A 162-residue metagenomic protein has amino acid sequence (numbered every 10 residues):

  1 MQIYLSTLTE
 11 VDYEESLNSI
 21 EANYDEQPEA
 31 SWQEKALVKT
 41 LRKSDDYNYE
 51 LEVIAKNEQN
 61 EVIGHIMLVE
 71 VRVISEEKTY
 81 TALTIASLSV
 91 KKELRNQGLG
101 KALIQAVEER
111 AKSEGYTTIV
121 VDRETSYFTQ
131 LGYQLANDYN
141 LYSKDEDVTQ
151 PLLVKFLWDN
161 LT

Functional and structural regions predicted by a protein language model:
Q2-S16: A short beta-loop-alpha structural element at the N-terminal edge of CoA-dependent acyl/N-acetyltransferase catalytic
I20, Y24-E58, V62-H65, R72: Active-site rim helix/loop that mediates acceptor-substrate recognition in acyltransferases
E58-N60, E93, F156-L161: Short loop segments at secondary-structure junctions
V69, L103, V107, L135-Y139: Short acidic (Asp/Glu) patches
K78-K92: Conserved acetyl-CoA binding element of GNAT-fold acetyltransferases
V90, N96-E109, V120-V121: Conserved acetyl-CoA-binding loop-helix of GNAT-fold acetyltransferases
S113-T117, D122-E146: Conserved active-site alpha-helix within GNAT-family acetyltransferase domains
Y142-T162: C-terminal "cap" of GNAT-fold acetyltransferases
